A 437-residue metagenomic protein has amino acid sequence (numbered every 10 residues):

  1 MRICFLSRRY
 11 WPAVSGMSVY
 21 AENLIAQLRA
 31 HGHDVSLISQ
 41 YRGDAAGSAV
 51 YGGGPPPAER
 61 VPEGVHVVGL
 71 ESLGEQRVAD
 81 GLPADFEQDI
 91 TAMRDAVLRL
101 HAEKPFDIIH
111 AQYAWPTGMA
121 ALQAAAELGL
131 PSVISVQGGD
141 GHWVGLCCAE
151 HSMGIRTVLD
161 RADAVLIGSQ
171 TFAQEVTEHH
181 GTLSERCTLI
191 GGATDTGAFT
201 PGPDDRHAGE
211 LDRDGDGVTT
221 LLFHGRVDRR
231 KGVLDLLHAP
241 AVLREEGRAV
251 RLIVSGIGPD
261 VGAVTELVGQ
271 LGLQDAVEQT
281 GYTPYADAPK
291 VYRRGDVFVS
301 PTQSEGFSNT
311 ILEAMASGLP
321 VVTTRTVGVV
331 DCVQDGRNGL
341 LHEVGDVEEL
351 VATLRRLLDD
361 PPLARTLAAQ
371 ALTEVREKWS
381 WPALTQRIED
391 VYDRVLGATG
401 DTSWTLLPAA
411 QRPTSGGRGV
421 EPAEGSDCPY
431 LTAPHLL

Functional and structural regions predicted by a protein language model:
M1-V61, P382, G400, W404-L437: N-terminal subdomain of nucleotide-sugar transferases
C4, D212-P240, I253: Conserved donor-binding/catalytic core segment of Leloir-type glycosyltransferases
Y41, T171, A193: Carbohydrate-associated surface elements
T265-T283: Nucleotide-activated donor-binding/catalytic signature segment of Leloir-type glycosyltransferases, i.e., the conserved
Y282-T283, K290-G295: Short alpha-helical donor nucleotide-sugar binding micro-motif in glycosyltransferases
Q303: Aromatic "clamp/platform" in nucleotide-sugar-dependent glycosyltransferases that forms part of the donor/acceptor
P320-T323: Short hydrophobic beta-strand element within catalytic cores of glycosyltransferases and related nucleotide-activated
D335-G336, L340-V347, R356-P361: Conserved acidic donor-binding segment of nucleotide-sugar-dependent glycosyltransferases
